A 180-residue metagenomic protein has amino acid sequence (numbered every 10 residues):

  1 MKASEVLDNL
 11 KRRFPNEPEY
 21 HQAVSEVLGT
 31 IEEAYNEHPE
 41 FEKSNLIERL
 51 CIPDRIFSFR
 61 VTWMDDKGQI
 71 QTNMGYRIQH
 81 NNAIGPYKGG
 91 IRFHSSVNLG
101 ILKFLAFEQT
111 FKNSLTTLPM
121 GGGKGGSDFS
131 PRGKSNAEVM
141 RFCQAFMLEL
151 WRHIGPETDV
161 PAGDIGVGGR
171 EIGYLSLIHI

Functional and structural regions predicted by a protein language model:
K2-Y174: Metallocofactor- and cofactor-centric catalytic cores in central/energy metabolism, strongly enriched
I178-I180: Conserved small/polar residues in nucleotide/adenosyl-binding loops
